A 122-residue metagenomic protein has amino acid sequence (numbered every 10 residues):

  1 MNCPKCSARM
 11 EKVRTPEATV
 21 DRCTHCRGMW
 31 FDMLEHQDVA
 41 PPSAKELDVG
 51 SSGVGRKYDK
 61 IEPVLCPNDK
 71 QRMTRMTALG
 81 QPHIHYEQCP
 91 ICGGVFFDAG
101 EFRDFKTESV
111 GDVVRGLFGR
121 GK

Functional and structural regions predicted by a protein language model:
M1, A18-D21, C26, I61 (+1 more regions): Disulfide-bonded cysteine motifs in exported proteins
C3-C6, C23-C26, C66-D69, C89: Short cysteine-rich clusters marking metal-coordination/redox-active sites
R9-D21, T74-A78, I84-Y86: Short, recurring structural edge motifs at helix starts
M10-E11, F31, Q71-T74, F97: Short functional micro-motifs and their immediate structural scaffolds
M29-F31, H36, V95-F97, F102: Short, structured motif recognition centered on aromatic/hydrophobic residues
E35-K57, D104-K122: Short, intrinsically disordered terminal segments enriched in charged and Pro/Gly residues
S51-V95: Short, solvent-exposed interaction modules
